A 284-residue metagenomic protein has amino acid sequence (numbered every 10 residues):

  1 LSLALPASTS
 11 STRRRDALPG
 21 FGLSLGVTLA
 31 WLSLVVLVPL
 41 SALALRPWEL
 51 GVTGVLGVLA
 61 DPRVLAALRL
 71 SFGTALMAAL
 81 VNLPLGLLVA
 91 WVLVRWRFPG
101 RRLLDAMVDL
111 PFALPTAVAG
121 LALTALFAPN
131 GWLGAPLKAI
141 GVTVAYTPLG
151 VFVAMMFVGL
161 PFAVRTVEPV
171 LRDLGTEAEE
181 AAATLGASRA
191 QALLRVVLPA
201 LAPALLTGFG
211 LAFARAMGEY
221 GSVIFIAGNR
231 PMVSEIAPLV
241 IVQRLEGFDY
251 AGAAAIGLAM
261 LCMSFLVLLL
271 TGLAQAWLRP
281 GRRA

Functional and structural regions predicted by a protein language model:
L3, T12, L23-V27, V38 (+5 more regions): C-terminal transmembrane helix and the adjacent membrane-cytosol boundary/short C-terminal tail of inner/organellar
A7-G22, L43-L80, V92-W96, R101 (+1 more regions): Periplasmic/extracellular loop-to-transmembrane helix junction in inner-membrane transport proteins
A7-R15, V52-T53, G57-A60, L65 (+4 more regions): Membrane-interfacial helix termini and adjacent extracytoplasmic/periplasmic loops of multi-pass transporters
R15-A17, L76-D109, L121, A125 (+3 more regions): Transmembrane-helix boundary motif in ABC transporter permease subunits
A17-L18, V55, P62, Y220-A274: Interhelical loop and adjacent transmembrane-helix boundary motif in polytopic membrane transport permeases
L25-W31, L80, L104-A106, L110 (+4 more regions): Transmembrane alpha-helices
L34, R69, G73-L85, V89 (+6 more regions): Hydrophobic alpha-helical transmembrane segments of multipass integral membrane proteins, especially permease/channel
L37-S41, L45, P84-V89, V118-L121 (+9 more regions): Membrane-embedded alpha-helices of multi-pass transport/permease systems
